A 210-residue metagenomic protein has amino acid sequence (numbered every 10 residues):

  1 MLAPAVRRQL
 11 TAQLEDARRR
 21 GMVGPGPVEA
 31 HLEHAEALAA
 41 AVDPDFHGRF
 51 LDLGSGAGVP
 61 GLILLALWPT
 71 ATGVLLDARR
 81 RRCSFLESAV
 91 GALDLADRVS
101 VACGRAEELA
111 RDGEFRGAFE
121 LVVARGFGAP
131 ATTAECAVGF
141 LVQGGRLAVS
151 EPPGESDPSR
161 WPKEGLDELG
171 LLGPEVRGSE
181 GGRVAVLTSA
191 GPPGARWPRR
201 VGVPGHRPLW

Functional and structural regions predicted by a protein language model:
M1-L51, L67, R81-S84, S88-D94: Class I SAM-dependent transferase core
D16-A17, L53, S100-C103: A generic, residue-level signal for flexible/boundary positions that often mark functional hotspots
G54-G58: Class I SAM-dependent methyltransferase "Motif I" SAM/SAH-binding loop
G61, A71-V74, A78-W210: S-adenosylmethionine
L64: Aromatic pocket-lining residues of Rossmann-like dinucleotide-binding sites
